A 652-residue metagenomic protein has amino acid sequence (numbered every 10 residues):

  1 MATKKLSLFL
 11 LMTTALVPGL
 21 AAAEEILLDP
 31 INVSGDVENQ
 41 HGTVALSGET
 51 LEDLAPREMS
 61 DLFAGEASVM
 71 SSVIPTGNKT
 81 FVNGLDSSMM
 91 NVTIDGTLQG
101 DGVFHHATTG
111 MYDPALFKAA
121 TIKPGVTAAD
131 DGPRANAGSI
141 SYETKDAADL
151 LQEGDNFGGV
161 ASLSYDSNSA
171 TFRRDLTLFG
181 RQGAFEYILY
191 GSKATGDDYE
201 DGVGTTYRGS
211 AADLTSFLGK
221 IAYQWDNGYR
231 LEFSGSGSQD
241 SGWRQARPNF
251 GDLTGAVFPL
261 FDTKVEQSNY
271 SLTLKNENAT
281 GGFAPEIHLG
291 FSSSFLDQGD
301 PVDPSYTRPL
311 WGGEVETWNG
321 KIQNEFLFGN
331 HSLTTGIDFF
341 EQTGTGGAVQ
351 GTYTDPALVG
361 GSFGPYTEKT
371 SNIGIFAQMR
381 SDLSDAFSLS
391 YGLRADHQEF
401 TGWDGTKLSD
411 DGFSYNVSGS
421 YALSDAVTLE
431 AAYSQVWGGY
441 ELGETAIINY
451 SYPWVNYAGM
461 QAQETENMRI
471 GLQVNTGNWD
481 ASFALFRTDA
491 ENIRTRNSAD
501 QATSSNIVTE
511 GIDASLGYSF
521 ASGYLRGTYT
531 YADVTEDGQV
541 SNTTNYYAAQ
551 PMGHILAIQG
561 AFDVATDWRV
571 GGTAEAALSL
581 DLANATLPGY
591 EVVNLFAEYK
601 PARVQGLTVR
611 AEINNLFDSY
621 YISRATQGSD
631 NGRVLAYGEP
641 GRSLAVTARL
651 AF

Functional and structural regions predicted by a protein language model:
D29-M59, K79, S87: N-terminal periplasmic "start-of-domain" segments of outer-membrane beta-barrel proteins
L98, Q239-S241, R247-D252, T343-T345 (+10 more regions): Surface-exposed extracellular loop regions of Gram-negative outer-membrane beta-barrel proteins, predominantly
P114-V160: A beta-strand signature from Gram-negative outer-membrane beta-barrel systems, especially the internal plug domain
A148, N156-G159, L176-T263: Periplasmic-side early beta-strands and strand-to-turn transitions of outer-membrane beta-barrels
L189, A284-D300, A422, T428-S434 (+3 more regions): Membrane-embedded beta-barrel scaffold of Gram-negative outer-membrane proteins
R208-S210, L214, G228-P285, F291-T317 (+3 more regions): Flexible loop and strand-edge segments within Gram-negative outer membrane beta-barrel domains
D382-S390, N478-E491, A502-A583, R649-A651: Gram-negative outer-membrane beta-barrel transporters
W437, E491, Y599-F652: C-terminal beta-signal and adjacent terminal beta-strands/loops of Gram-negative outer-membrane beta-barrel proteins
